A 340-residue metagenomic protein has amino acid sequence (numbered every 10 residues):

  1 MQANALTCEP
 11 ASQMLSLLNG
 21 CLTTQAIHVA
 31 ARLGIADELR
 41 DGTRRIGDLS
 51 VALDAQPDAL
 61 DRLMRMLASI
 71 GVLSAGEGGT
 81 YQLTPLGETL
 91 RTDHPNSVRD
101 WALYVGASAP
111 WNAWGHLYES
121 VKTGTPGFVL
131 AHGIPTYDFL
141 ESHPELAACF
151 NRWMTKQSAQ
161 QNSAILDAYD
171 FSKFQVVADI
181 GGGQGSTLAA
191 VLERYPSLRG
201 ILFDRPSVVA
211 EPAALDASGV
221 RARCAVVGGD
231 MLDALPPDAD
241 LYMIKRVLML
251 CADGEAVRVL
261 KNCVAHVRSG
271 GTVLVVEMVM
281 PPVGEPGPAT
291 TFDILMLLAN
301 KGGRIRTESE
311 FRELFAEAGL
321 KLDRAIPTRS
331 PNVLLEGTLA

Functional and structural regions predicted by a protein language model:
M1-A75, F171-S172, V176-A340: Alpha-helical subdomain
Q2-A5, A11-G47, V51-V176: Conserved Class I S-adenosyl-L-methionine-dependent methyltransferase catalytic core
